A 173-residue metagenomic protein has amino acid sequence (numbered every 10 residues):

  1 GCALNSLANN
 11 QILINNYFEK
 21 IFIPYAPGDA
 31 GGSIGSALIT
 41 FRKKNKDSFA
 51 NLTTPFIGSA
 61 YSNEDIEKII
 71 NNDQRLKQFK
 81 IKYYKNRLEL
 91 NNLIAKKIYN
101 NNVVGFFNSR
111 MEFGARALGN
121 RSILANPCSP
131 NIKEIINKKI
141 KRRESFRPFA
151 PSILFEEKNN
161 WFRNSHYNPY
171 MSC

Functional and structural regions predicted by a protein language model:
G1-Q11: Glycine-rich phosphate-binding loops at beta-strand->alpha-helix junctions
N9-C173: Flexible beta->alpha loop and helix N-cap segments adjacent to enzyme active/binding sites
